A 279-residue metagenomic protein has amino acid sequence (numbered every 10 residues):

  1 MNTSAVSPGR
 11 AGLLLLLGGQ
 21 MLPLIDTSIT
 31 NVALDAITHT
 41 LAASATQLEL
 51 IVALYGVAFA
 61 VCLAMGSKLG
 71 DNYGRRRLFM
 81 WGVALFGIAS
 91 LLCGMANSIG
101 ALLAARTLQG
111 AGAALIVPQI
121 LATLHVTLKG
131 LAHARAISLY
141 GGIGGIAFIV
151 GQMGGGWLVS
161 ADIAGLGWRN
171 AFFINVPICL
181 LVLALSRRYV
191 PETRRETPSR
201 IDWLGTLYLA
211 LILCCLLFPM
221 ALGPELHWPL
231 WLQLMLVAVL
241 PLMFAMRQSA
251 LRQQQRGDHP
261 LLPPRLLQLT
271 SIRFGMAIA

Functional and structural regions predicted by a protein language model:
M1-V6: Short, Lys/Arg-rich, polar N-terminal cytosolic tail immediately upstream of the first transmembrane signal-anchor
G12-A58, Q255-A279: Transmembrane core module of solute transporters
L15, L22, N31-L34, L41 (+11 more regions): Hydrophobic residues within membrane-embedded alpha-helical segments of Major Facilitator Superfamily
L15-G18, T30, I51-L54, W81 (+10 more regions): Hydrophobic core positions of alpha-helical segments in small-molecule transporters and transporter systems
A36-T38, S67-K68, N72, W157: Membrane-interface helix termini in secondary transporters
A53-S67, A113-L121, H125: Central cavity-lining transmembrane alpha-helices of secondary-active solute carriers, predominantly the Major
R77-L204: Helix-loop-helix hairpins in multi-pass membrane proteins, especially solute transporters
A161, G165-A277: Hydrophobic transmembrane-helix bundles of small-molecule transporters
